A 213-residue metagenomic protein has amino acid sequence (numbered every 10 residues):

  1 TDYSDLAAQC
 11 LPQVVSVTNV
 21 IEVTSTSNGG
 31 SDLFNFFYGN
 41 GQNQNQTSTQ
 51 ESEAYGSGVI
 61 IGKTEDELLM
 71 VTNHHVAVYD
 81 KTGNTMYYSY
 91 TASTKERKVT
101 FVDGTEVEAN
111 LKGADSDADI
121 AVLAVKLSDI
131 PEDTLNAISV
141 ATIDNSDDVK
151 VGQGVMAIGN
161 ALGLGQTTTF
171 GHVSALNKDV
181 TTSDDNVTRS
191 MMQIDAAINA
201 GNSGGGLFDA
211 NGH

Functional and structural regions predicted by a protein language model:
T1-H213: Serine-dependent protease modules
